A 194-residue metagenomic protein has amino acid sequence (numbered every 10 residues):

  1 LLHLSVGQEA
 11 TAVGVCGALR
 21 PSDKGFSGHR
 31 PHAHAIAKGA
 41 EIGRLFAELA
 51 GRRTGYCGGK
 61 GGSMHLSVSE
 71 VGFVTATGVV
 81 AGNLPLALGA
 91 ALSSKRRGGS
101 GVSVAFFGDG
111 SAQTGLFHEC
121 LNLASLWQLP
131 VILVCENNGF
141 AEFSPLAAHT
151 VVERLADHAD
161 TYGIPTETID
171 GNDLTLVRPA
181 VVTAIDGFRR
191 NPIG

Functional and structural regions predicted by a protein language model:
L1-W127, P145-V151, A156-G163: Cofactor-binding active-site loop characterized by glycine-rich and histidine/acidic residues
G101-S103, V131, G194: Residue-level recognition of the N-termini of beta-strands and the immediately preceding loop/turn
F106, L133-V134: Residue-level marker for buried hydrophobic side chains located in beta-strands that build the well-ordered beta-sheet
V134-G194: Thiamine diphosphate
